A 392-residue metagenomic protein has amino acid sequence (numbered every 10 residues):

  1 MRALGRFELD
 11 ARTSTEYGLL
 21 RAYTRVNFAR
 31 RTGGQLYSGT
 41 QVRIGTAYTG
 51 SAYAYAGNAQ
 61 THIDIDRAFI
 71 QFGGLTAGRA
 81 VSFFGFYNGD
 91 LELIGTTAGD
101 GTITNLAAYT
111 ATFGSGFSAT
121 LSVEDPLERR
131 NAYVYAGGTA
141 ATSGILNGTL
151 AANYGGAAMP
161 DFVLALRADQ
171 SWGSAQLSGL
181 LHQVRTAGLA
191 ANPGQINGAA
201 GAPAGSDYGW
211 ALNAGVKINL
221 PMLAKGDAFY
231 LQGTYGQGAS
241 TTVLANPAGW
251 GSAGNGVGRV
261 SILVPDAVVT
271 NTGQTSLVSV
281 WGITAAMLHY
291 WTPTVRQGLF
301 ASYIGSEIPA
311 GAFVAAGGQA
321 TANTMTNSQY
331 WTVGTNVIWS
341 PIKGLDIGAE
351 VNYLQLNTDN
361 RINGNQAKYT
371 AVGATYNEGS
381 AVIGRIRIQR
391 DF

Functional and structural regions predicted by a protein language model:
M1-A141, G156-S174, I218-L220, A228 (+2 more regions): Outer membrane beta-barrel
M1-R6, I65-R67, T102-T104, M159-V163 (+4 more regions): Transmembrane beta-barrel architecture of outer-membrane proteins
R21-N27, T120-S122, Q176-L180, A228-T234 (+4 more regions): Outer-envelope exported proteins of Gram-negative bacteria
Q35-V42, Q60, Y87-T96, R130-Y154 (+5 more regions): Outer-membrane beta-barrel translocator domains and adjoining extracellular loop/strand segments of Gram-negative
Y55-N58, G95-T97, Y109, L150-Y154 (+8 more regions): Outer-membrane beta-barrel proteins
G114, T292, S340-I342: Residue-level recognition of beta-strand termini and adjacent short loop/turns
S174-W331: Detector for outer-membrane/organellar transmembrane beta-barrel domains, recognizing the amphipathic beta-strand
E378-F392: Outer-membrane beta-barrel "beta-signal"
